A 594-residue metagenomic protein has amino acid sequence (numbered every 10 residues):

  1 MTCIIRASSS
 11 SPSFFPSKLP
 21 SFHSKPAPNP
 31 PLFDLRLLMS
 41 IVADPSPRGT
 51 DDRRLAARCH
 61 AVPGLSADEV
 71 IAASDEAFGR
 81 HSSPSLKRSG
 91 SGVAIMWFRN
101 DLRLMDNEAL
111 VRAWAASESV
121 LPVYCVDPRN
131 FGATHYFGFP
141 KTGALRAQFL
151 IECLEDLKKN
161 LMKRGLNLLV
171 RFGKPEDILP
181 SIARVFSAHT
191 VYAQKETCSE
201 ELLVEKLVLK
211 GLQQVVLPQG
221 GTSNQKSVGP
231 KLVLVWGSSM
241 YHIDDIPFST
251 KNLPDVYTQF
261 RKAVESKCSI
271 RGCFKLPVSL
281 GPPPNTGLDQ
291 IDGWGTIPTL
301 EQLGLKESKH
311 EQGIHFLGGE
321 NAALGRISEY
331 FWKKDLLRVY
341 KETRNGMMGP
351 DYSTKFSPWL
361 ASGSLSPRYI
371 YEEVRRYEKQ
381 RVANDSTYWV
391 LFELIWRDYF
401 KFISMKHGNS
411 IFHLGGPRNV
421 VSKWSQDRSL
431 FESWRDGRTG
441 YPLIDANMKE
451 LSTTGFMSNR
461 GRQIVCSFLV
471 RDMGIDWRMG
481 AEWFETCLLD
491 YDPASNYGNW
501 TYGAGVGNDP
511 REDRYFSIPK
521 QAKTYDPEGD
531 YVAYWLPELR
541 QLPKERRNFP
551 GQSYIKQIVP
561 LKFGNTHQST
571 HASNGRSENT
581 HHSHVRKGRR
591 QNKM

Functional and structural regions predicted by a protein language model:
T2, F14, K25, L32-F33 (+5 more regions): Glycine/tryptophan-enriched, flexible segments
T2-L280, K449-E450, S495-N496, E578-M594: Trp/Phe/Arg-rich N-terminal binding region typifying the photolyase-homology
V123-D127, T354-P358, Y369, W389 (+6 more regions): Contiguous, well-ordered alpha-helical segments that form the cores/surfaces of helical PPI scaffolds
E176-I178, Y340-G346, Y352-K355, S425-G437 (+1 more regions): Active-site-adjacent structural elements in folded domains
T190-A193, F456-W477: Hydrophobic/aromatic-rich, well-ordered segments within soluble, folded domains that form packed cores
V339, F402, N459-R460, D476-A481 (+1 more regions): Acidic/polar loop patches that form or flank catalytic/metal-binding clefts of enzymes that bind anionic ligands
E393-L443, K449, N459-Q463: Active-site core of glycosidic bond-cleaving carbohydrate-active enzymes
R418-S425, F431, R435, D472-G474 (+1 more regions): C-terminal, helix-dominated tail/subdomain
